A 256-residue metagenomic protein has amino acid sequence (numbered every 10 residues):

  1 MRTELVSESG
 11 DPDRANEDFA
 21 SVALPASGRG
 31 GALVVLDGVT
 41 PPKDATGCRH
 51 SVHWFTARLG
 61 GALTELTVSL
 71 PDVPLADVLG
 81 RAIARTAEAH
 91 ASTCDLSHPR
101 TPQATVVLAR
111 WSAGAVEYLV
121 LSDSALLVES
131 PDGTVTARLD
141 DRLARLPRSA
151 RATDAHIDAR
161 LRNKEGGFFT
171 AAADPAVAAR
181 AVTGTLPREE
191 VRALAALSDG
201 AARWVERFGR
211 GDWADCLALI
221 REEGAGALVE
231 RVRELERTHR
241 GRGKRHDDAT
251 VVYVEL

Functional and structural regions predicted by a protein language model:
M1-L256: PP2C/PPM-type serine/threonine phosphatase catalytic domain
